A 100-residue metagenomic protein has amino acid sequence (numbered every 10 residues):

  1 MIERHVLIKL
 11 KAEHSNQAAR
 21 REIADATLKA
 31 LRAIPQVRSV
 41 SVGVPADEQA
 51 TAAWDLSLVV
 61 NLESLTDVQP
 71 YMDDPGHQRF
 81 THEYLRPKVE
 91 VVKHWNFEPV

Functional and structural regions predicted by a protein language model:
M1-W54, E63-P70, F97-V100: Short S/T/G/P-rich N-terminal loop/turn motif that feeds into the first structured element of a domain
L65-N96: C-terminal structural segments of small proteins and small subunits
